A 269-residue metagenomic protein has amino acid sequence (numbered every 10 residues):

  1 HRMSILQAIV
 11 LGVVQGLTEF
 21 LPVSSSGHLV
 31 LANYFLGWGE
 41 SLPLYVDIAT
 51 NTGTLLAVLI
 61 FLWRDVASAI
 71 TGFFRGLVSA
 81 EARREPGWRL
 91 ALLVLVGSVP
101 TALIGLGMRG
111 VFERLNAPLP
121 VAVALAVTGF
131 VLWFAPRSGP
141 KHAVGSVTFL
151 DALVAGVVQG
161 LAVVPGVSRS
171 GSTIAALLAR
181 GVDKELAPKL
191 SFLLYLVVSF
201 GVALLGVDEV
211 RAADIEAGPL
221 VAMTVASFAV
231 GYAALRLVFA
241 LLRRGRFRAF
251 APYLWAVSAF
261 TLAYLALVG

Functional and structural regions predicted by a protein language model:
H1-G269: Multi-pass membrane proteins that catalyze or facilitate reactions on polyprenyl-/lipid-phosphate substrates and their
